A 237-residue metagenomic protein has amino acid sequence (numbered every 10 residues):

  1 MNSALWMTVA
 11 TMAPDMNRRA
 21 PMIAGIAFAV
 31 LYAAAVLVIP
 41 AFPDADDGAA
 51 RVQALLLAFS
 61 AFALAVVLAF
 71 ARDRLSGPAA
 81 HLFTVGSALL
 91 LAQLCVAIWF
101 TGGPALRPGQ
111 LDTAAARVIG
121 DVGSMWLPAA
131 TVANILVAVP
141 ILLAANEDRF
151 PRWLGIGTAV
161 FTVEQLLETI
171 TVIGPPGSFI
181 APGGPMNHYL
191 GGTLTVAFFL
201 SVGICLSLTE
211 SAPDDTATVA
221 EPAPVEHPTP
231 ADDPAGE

Functional and structural regions predicted by a protein language model:
N2-P222, E226, P230-E237: Hydrophobic, aromatic-enriched alpha-helical segments typical of multi-pass transmembrane helices
